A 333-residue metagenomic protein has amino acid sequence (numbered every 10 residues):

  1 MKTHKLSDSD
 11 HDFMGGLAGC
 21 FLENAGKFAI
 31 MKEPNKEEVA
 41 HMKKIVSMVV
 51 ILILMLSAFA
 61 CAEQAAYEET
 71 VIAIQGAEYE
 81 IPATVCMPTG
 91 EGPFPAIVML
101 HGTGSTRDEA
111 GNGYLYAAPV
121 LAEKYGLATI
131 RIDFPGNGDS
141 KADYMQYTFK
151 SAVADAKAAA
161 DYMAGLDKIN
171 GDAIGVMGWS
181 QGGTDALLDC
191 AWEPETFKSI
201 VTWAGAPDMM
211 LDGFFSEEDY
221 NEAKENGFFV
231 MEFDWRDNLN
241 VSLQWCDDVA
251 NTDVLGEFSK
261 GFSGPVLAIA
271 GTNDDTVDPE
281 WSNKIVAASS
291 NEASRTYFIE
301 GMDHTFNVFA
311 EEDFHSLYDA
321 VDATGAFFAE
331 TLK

Functional and structural regions predicted by a protein language model:
Q64-E91: N-terminal cap/lid segment of alpha/beta-hydrolase-fold proteins
S105-A118, F134, E280-W281: The serine-hydrolase catalytic nucleophile loop
A118-K141: Conserved alpha/beta-hydrolase
Q146-D167: Alpha/beta-hydrolase active-site loop
A191-V241: Hydrolase active-site cap/lid region
G261-F262, A268-A270, D274: Short beta-strand/loop motif that positions the catalytic acidic residue of the alpha/beta-hydrolase fold
G264, D278-A287: Short alpha-helix in the alpha/beta-hydrolase fold that links the catalytic acid
M302-L317: Catalytic histidine-centered segment of alpha/beta-hydrolase-like enzymes
